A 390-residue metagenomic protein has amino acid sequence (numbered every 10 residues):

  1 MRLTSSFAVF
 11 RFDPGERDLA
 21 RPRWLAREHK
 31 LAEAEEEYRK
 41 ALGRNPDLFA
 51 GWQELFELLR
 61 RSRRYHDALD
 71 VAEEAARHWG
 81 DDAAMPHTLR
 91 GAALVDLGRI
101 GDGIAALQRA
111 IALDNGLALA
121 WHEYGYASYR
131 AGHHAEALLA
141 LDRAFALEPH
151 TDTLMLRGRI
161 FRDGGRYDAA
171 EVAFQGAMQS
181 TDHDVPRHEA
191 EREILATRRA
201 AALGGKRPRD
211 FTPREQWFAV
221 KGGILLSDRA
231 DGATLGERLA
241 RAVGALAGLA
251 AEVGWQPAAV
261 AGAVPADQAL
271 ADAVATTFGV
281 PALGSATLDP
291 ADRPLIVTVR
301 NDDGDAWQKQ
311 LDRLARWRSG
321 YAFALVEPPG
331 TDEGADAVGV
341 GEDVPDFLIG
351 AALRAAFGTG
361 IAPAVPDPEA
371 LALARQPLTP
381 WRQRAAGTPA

Functional and structural regions predicted by a protein language model:
R2-L19, W24, R39-N45, A76-A84: TPR-adjacent "capping" and linker segments in tetratricopeptide-repeat scaffold/adaptor proteins
D13-R17, E33, G51, P86 (+1 more regions): Alpha-helix N-cap/N′ positions at the starts of helices
A26-H29, N45, E54-E57, R63 (+4 more regions): PRPP-associated nucleotide enzymes
H29-E35: SAM-dependent methyltransferases
E36, D70-V71: Charged, solvent-exposed interaction patches on well-folded alpha/beta domains that mediate macromolecular contacts
